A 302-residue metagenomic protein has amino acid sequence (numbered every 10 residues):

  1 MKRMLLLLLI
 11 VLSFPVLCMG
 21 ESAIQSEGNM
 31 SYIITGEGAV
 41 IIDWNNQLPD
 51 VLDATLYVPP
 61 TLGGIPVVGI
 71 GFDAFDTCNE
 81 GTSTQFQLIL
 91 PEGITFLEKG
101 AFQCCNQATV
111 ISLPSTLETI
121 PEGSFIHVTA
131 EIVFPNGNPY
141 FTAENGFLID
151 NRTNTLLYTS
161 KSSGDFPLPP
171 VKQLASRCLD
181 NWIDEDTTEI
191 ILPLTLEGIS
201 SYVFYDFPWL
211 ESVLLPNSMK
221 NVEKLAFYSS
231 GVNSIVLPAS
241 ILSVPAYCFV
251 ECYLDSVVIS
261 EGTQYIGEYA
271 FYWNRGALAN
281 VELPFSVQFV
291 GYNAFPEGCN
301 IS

Functional and structural regions predicted by a protein language model:
M1-M4: Positively charged n-region of N-terminal signal peptides that target proteins for export
L7-P15: Bacterial N-terminal signal peptides
C18-S26: Boundary at the C-terminal end of the N-terminal hydrophobic targeting segment
S26-Q47: GGW-centered surface loops in extracellular recognition modules
I34-G38, V51-V68, N79-F96, C105-T119 (+8 more regions): Structural signature of tandem-repeat unit edges
N46-L48, A74-N79: Acidic, Ser/Thr
F72-A74, K99-A101, E122-S124, R177-C178 (+5 more regions): Consensus positions within tandem repeat domains that build extended binding/scaffold surfaces
